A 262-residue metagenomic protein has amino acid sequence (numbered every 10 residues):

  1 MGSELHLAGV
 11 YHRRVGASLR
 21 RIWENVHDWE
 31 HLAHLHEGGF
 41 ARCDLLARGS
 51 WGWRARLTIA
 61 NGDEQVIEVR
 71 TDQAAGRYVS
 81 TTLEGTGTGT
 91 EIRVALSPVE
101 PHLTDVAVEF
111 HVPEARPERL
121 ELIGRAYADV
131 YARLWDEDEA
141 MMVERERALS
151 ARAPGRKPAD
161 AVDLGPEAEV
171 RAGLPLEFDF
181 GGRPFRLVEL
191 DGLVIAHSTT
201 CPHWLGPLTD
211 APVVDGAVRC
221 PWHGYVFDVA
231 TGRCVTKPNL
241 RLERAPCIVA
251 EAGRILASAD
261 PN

Functional and structural regions predicted by a protein language model:
M1-A47: Hydrophobic ligand-binding cavity/cleft-lining segments
L7, A47-G49, A75, E100-H102 (+2 more regions): Residue-level recognition of beta-strand termini and adjacent short loop/turns
R20-R21, D28-F40, A132-D215, D228-V229 (+1 more regions): N-terminal pre-ligand scaffold of iron-sulfur
G39-C43, T58-P101: Hydrophobic-ligand binding "helix-grip"
G49-A55, A74-T81, R171-L176: Short, hydrophobic/aromatic-rich segments at coil-to-beta transitions
T82-V130, L256-A257: Beta-strand/loop substructures that line and gate deep hydrophobic ligand-binding cavities in soluble
C201, C220-H223: Short cysteine clusters
D215-P221, C234-E243: Short cysteine/histidine-rich metal-coordination sites, predominantly Zn2+-binding motifs
